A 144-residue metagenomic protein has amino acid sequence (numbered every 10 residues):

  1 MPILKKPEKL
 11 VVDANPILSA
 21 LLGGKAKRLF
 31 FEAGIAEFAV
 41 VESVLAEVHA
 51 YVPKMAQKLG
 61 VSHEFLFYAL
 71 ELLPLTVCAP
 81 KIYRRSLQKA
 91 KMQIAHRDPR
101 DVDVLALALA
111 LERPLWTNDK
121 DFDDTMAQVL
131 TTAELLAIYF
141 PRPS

Functional and structural regions predicted by a protein language model:
M1-V40: Short, well-structured N-terminal submotif of metal-dependent ribonuclease cores
P2-L4, V40-V41, L109-S144: Acidic, PIN/NYN-like endoribonuclease modules and their adjacent C-terminal/linker elements
P16-I17, V44, V104, D121-F122: Alpha-helix capping/helix-boundary segments
G24-K27, P53-K54, V129-T132: Short, glycine/charged-enriched secondary-structure capping and boundary segments
A26-F31, F67, V104-L105: Short amphipathic alpha-helical segments and helix-helix/interface helices
A33-G34, E42-K91: PIN-domain endoribonuclease scaffold, especially VapC-family toxins
L66, Q93-H96, L136-A137: Divalent-cation
T76-P114, K120: Active-site neighborhoods of divalent-metal-dependent phosphate/nucleic-acid chemistry enzymes
